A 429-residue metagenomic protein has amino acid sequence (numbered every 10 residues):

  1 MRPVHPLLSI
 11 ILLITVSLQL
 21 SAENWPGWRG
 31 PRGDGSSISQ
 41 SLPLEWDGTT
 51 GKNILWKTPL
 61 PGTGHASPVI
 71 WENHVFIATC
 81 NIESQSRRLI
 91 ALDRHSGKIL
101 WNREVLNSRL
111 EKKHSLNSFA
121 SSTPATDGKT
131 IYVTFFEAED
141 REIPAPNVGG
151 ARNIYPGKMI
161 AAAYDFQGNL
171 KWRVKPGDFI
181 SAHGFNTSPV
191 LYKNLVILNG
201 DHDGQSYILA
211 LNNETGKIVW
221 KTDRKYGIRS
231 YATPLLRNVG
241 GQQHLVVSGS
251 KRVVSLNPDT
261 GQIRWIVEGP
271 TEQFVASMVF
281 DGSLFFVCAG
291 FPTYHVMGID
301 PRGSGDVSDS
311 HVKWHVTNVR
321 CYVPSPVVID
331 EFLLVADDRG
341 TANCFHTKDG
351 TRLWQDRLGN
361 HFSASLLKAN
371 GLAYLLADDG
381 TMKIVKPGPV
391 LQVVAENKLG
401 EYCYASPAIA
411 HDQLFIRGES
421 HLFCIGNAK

Functional and structural regions predicted by a protein language model:
M1-S9: Positively charged n-region of N-terminal signal peptides that target proteins for export
L8-Q19: Bacterial N-terminal signal peptides
L20-K429: Noncatalytic, solvent-exposed loop/strand surfaces of beta-propeller-type extracellular/periplasmic domains
